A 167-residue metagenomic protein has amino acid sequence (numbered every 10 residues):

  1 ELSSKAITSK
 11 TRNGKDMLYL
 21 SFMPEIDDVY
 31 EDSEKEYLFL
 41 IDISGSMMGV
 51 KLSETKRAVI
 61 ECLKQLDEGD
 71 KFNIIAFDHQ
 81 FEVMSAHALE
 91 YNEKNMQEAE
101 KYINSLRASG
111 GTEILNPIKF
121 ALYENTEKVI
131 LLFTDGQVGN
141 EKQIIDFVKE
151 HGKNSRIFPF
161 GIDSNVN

Functional and structural regions predicted by a protein language model:
E1-N167: Exposed acidic/Ser/Thr-rich ligand/metal-binding surfaces
